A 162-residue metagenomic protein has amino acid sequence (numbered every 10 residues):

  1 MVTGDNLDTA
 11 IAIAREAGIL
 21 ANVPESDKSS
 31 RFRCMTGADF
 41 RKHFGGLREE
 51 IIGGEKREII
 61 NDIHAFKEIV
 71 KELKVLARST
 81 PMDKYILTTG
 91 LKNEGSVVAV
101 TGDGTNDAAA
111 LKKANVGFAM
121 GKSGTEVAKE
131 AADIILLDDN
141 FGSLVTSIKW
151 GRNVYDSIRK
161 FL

Functional and structural regions predicted by a protein language model:
M1-G90, E94, A108, A114 (+2 more regions): Cytosolic catalytic headpieces and adjacent flexible linkers of membrane translocases
I19, G104-L162: Mg2+-dependent phosphoryl-transfer enzymes with acidic/Ser/Thr/Gly-rich catalytic loops
V98-A99, D103: Hydrophobic "anchor" residues on beta-strands that sit immediately upstream of conserved functional sites
